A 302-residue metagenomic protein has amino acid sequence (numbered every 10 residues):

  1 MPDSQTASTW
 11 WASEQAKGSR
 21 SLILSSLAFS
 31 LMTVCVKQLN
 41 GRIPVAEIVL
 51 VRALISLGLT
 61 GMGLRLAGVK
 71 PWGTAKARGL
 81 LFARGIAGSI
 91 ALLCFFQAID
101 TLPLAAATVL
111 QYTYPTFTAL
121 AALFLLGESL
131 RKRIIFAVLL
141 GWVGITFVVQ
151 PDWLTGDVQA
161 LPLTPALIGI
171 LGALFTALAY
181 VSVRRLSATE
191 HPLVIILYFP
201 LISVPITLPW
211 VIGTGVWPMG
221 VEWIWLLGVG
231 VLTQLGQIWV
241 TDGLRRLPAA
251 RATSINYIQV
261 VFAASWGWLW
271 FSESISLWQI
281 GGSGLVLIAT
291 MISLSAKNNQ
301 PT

Functional and structural regions predicted by a protein language model:
M1-L27, L57-A83, K132, G156-L161 (+4 more regions): Membrane-interface interhelical linkers
S26-V34, G61, G85-L93, P115-L120 (+7 more regions): Hydrophobic/small/kink-forming positions within alpha-helical transmembrane segments of polytopic membrane proteins
L27-S56, L178-P200: Juxtamembrane helix-loop-helix junctions in multi-pass membrane proteins
A28-L31, G68-A105, Q111, F147 (+1 more regions): Specific transmembrane alpha-helical segments of multi-pass solute transporters/efflux pumps, especially DMT/EamA
V34-V45, D100, V149-P162, L208-L226 (+2 more regions): Membrane-interface helix termini and inter-helical loops of multi-pass transporters
V51, A107-T113, L186-I202, Q237-W268: Helix-helix packing/entry segments at the starts of transmembrane helices
P115-L139, V261-I280: C-terminal transmembrane-helix exit sites in multi-pass transporters
R133-D152, W278-K297: Hydrophobic transmembrane alpha-helices of multi-pass small-molecule transport proteins
